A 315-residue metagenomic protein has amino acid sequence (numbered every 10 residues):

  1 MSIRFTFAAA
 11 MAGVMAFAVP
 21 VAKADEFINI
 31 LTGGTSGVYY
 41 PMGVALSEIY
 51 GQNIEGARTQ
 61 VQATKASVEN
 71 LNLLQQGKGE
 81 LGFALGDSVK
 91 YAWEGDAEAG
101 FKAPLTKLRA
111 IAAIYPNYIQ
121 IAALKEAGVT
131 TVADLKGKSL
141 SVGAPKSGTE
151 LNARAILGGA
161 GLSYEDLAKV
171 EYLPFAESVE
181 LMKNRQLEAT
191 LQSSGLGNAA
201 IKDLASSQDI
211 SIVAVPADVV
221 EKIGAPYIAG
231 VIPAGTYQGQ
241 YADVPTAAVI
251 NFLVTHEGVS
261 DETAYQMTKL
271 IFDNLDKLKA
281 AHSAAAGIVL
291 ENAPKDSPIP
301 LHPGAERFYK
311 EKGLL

Functional and structural regions predicted by a protein language model:
M1-A10: Bacterial N-terminal signal peptides that target proteins for export
F17-A24: Sec/Tat signal peptide C-region and signal peptidase I cleavage site
D25-Y91: N-terminal (or domain-start) structured segment
I28-N53, A57-R58, N117-N184, D276 (+3 more regions): Bilobed "Venus flytrap"/periplasmic-binding protein-like clamshell domains and structurally analogous long
G86, A97-E98, S163-V254, G258-V259: Pocket-lining segment of extracytoplasmic ligand-binding domains
G100-I114, I119, T236-P245: A structural signal for short loop-to-beta-strand junctions that line the ligand-binding cleft of periplasmic/secreted
Y115-V129, A225-P226, V249-T263: A bilobed periplasmic-binding-protein/Venus flytrap-type ligand-binding module shared by bacterial periplasmic
V170, E177, K183-N184, S194-L196 (+4 more regions): An extracytoplasmic/periplasmic, membrane-proximal ligand-sensing/linker region
